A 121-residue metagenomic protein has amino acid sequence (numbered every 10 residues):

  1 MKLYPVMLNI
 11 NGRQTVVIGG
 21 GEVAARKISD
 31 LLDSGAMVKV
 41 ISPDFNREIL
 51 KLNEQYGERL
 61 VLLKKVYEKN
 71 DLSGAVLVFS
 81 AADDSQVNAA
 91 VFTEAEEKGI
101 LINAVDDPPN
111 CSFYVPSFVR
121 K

Functional and structural regions predicted by a protein language model:
M1-L52: Hydrophobic, well-ordered beta-alpha structural blocks that scaffold small-molecule cofactor pockets
G12, S73-A75: Alpha-helix C-terminal capping/helix-to-coil transition sites in glycosyltransferase folds
V38, L62, L101-I102: Hydrophobic beta-strand scaffold residues
S42, L62-V66, D106: Short loop/edge segments at beta-strand edges and connector loops that shape dinucleotide/nucleotide cofactor-binding
Y56-S73: Glycine-rich, highly charged phosphate/nucleotide-binding loops
V66, A82-D83: Short glycine-/small-residue-rich Rossmann-like dinucleotide-binding loops
L77-A82, N88-F113: ADP-ribose/adenylate-binding Rossmann-like module
P116-K121: Short, glycine-/small-residue-rich phosphate/pyrophosphate-handling segment
